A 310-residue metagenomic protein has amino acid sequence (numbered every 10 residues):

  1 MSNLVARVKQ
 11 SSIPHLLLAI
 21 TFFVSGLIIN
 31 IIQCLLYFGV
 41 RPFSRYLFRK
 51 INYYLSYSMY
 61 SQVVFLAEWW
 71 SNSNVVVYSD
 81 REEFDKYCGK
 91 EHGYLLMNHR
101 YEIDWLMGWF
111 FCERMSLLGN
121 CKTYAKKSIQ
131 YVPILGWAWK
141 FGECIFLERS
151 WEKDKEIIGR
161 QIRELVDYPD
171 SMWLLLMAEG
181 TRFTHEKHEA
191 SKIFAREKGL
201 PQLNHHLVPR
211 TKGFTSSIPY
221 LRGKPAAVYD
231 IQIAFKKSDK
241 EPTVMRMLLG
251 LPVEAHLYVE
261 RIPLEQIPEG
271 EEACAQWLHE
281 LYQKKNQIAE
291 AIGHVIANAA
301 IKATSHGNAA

Functional and structural regions predicted by a protein language model:
S2-G93, M107: Membrane-anchoring hydrophobic helices of lipid-metabolizing enzymes
S2-V24, Y101-D104, D154-S171, A309-A310: Solvent-exposed, charged interface segments at domain starts and junctions
Q10, R49-Y57, E102, K155 (+1 more regions): Generic detection of long, well-ordered alpha-helical segments
M59, W105, T123, W151 (+3 more regions): Tryptophan-centered motif/residue detector
L66-V244: Soluble catalytic domains of membrane acyltransferases
R160, I193-A310: Catalytic lobes of large eukaryotic enzymes
